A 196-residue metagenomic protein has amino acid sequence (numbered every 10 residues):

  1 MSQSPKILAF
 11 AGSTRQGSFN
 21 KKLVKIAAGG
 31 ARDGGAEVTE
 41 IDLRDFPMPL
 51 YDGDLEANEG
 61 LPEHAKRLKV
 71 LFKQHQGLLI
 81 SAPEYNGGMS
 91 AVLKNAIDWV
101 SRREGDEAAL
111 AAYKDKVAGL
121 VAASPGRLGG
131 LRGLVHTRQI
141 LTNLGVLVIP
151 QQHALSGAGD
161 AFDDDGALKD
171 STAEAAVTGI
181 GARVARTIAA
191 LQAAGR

Functional and structural regions predicted by a protein language model:
S2-G35: N-terminal beta1-alpha1 ligand-phosphate binding loop
S2-K6, K21, L147-R196: Glycine-rich phosphate/pyrophosphate-binding loop and the adjoining helix
G12, L43, A123-S124: Cofactor-binding loop segments of dinucleotide-utilizing enzymes, especially the Rossmann-like FAD- and NAD(P)+-binding
D33-T39, V146: A generic structural motif
L43-G60, A161-D165: N-terminal beta-loop-helix "entrance" segment that forms/cooperates in small-molecule cofactor or anionic ligand
G60-L144: Helix-loop-strand module that forms the ligand-binding subsite of alpha/beta enzymes
